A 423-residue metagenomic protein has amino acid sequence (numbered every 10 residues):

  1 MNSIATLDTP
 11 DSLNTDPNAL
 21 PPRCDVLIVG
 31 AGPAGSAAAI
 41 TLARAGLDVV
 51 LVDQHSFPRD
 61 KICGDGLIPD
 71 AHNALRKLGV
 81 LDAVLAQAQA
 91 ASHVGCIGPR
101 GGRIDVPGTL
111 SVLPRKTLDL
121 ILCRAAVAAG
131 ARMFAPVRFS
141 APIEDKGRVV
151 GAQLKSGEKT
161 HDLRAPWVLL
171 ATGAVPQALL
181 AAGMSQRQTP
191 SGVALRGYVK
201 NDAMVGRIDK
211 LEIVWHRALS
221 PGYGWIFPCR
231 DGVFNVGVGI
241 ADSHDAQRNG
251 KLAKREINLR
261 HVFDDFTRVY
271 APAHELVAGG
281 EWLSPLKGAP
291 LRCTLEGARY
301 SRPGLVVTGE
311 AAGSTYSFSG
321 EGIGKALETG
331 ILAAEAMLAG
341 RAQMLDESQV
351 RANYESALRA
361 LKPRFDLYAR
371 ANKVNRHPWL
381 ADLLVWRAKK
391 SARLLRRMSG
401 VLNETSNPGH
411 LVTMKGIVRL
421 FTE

Functional and structural regions predicted by a protein language model:
D16-A34: Beta1/beta-strand and adjacent pyrophosphate-binding region of the FAD-binding site in flavoprotein oxidoreductases
A34, F57, V175: Conserved Rossmann-like nucleotide-cofactor binding loop
A43-C63: Glycine-rich FAD pyrophosphate-binding loop
S56-R76: Conserved N-terminal glycine-rich FAD pyrophosphate-binding loop of Rossmann-like flavoproteins
H72, R76-C123: A conserved beta-strand/loop capping segment in the N-terminal third of enzymes that catalyze redox or closely related
V112, H244-A336, A342-M344: FAD/FMN-dependent oxidoreductases across multiple families
A125-L276: Predominantly flavin-linked oxidoreductase catalytic cores and closely associated redox partners
E335-E423: C-terminal helical "tail/cap" subdomain of flavin- and related membrane-associated enzymes
